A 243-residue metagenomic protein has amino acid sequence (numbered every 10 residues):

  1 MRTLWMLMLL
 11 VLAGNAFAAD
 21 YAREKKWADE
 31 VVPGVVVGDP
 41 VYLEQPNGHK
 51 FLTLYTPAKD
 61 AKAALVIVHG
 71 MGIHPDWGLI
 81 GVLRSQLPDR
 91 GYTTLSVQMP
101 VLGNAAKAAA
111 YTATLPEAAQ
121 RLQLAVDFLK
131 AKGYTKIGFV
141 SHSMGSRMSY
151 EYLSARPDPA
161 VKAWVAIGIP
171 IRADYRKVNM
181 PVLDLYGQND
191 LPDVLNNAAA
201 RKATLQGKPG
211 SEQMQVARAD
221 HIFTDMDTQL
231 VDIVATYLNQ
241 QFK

Functional and structural regions predicted by a protein language model:
A18-Q45, H49-L54: An N-terminal hydrophobic leader/cap segment in hydrolases
P40-Y42, N47-K130: Serine-hydrolase catalytic machinery in alpha/beta-hydrolase-like enzymes
I80, M180, L191-T204: Short alpha-helix in the alpha/beta-hydrolase fold that links the catalytic acid
V140-S149: Gly/Ala-rich beta-loop-alpha elbow adjacent to hydrolase catalytic centers
D158-I171: A conserved short beta-strand
V178, D184-Y186: Short beta-strand/loop motif that positions the catalytic acidic residue of the alpha/beta-hydrolase fold
T204-F223: Catalytic histidine neighborhood in serine/cysteine hydrolases with alpha/beta-hydrolase-type architecture
T224-T236: Post-His helix in hydrolase/transferase enzymes
